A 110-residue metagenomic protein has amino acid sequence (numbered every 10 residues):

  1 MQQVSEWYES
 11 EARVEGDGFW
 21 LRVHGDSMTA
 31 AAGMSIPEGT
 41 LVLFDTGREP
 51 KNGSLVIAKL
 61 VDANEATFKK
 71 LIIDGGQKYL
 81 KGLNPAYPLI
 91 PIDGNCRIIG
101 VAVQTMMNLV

Functional and structural regions predicted by a protein language model:
M1-D62: A short, contiguous structural element within a folded domain that forms the immediate neighborhood of a functional site
R22, L43, T67-K70, V101: Residues located in well-ordered beta-strands
A31-G33, S54, A66-F68, K81 (+2 more regions): Short acidic, gly/pro-rich beta-turn/loop elements at beta-sheet edges and active-site/ligand-binding grooves
P37, N64, A86-P88: Short, surface-exposed beta-strand-loop junctions and turns on beta-sheet-rich folds
K51, A66, R97: Charged, alpha-helix-enriched surfaces in structured cytosolic catalytic cores of large nucleotide-utilizing machines
S54-K78: Short, compositionally biased
I72-V110: Glycine- and charge-enriched low-complexity intrinsically disordered segments
